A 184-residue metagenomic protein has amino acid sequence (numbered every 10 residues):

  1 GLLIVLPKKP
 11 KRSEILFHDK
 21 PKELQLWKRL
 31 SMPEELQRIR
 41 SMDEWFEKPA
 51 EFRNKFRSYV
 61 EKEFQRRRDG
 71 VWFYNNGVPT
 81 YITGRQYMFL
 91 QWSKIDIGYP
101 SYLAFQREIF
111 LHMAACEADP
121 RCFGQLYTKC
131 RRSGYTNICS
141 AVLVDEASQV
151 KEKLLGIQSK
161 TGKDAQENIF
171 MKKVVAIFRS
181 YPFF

Functional and structural regions predicted by a protein language model:
G1-F184: Phosphate/NTP-binding elements of NTP-utilizing enzymes
